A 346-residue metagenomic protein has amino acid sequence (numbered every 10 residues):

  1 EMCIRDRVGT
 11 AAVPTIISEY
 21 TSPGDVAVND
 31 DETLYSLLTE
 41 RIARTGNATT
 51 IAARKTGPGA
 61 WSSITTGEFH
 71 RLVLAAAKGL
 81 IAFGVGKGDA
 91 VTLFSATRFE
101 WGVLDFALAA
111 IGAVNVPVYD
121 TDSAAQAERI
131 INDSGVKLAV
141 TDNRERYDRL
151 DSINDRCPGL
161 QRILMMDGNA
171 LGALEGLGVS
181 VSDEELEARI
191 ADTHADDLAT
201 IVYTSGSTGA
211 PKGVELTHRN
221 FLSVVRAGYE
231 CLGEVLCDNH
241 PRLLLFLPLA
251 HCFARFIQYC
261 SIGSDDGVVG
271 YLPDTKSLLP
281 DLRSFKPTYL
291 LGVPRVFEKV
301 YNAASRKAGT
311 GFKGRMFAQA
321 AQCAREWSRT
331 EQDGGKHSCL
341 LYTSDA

Functional and structural regions predicted by a protein language model:
E1-R7, T204, Y342-A346: Conserved small/polar residues in nucleotide/adenosyl-binding loops
R5, F83, A110-E175: Structural core segment of the AMP-binding/adenylate-forming
A12-E19, L37-I64: AMP-dependent adenylate-forming
G46-T49, M165, V179-Y203, A210 (+1 more regions): Conserved pre-ATP/AMP-binding loop-to-beta segment of ANL
I51-F106, S123-E128, E175-G178: Conserved AMP-binding/adenylate-forming core of the ANL superfamily
P58, E145-A195, A304-S344: ANL superfamily adenylate-forming
S63-G67, A199-V225: Conserved AMP-binding A3 loop
L222-R242, L249-S338: Conserved AMP-binding/adenylation subdomain of ANL enzymes
